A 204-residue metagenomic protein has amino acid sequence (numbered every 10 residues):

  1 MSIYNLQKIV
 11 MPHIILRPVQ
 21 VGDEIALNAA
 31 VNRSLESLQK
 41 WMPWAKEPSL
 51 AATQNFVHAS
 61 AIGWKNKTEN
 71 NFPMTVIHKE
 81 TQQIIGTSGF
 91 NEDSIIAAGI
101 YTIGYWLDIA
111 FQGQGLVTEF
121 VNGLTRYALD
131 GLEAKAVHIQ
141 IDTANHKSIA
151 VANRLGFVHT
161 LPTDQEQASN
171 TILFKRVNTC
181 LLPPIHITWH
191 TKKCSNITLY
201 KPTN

Functional and structural regions predicted by a protein language model:
M1-A26, A30-S37, P73-N204: Acyl-donor (CoA/ACP) binding surface of acyl/acetyltransferases
Q20, V31, K46, L50-T53 (+1 more regions): Generic structural signal for well-ordered secondary structure
Q39-A59: Conserved GNAT-fold acetyl-CoA-binding loop/helix
W44-E47, K67, I109, K192: Enriched - but not universal
P48, S60-T75: A short helix-loop-beta-strand connector motif used in the catalytic cores of GNAT acetyltransferases and, in some
